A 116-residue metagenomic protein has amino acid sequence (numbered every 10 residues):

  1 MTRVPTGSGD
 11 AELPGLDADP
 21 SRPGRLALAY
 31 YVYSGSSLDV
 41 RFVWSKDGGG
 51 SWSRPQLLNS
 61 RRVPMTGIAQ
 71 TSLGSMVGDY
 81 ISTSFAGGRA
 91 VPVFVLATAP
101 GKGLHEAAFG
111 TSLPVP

Functional and structural regions predicted by a protein language model:
M1-P116: Extracellular, repeat-based ectodomains that mediate carbohydrate processing or recognition
